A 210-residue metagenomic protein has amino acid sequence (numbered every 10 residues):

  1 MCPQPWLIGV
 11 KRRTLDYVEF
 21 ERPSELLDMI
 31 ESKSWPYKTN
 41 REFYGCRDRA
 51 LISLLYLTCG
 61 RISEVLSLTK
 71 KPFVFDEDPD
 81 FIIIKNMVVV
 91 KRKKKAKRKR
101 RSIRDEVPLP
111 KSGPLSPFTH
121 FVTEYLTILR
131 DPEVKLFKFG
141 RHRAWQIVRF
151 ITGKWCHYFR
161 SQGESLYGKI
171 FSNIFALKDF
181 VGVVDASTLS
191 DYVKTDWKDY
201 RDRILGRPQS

Functional and structural regions predicted by a protein language model:
M1-E31, A96-R98: Flexible interdomain linker/hinge and immediately adjacent N-terminus of the catalytic tyrosine-recombinase domain
P23-T58, I62: Basic, Lys/Arg- and aromatic-enriched nucleic-acid-binding interface segment
R47, G140-W145, R149-F171: Short basic/aromatic active-site micro-motif
R47, R61, I103-P108, R160-G163: Short, cationic motifs built from Arg/Lys/His that form the positively charged side of catalytic pockets
E64-L66, K154, E164, F171-V183 (+1 more regions): Active-site-proximal segment of tyrosine recombinases
S67-P117: Conserved tyrosine-mediated DNA breakage-rejoining catalytic core shared by Y-recombinases
P110-K154: Active-site/catalytic core of tyrosine-dependent DNA strand-transfer enzymes
I174, V181-G206: Catalytic-site neighborhood detector that most strongly recognizes the C-terminal catalytic loop/helix of tyrosine
